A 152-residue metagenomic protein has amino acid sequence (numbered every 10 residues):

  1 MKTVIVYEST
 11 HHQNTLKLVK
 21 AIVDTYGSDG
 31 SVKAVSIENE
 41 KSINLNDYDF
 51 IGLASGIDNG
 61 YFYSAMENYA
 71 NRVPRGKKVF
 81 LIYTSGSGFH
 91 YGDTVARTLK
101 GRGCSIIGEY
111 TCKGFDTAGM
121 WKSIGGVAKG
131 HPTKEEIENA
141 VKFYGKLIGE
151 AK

Functional and structural regions predicted by a protein language model:
M1-K2, S42: Glycine/serine-rich loop-strand microenvironments at binding/catalytic pocket rims
K2-G27: N-terminal beta1-alpha1 ligand-phosphate binding loop
T3, T25-G30, F50-A54, N59-K152: FMN-binding flavodoxin-like domain, especially the glycine-rich phosphate-binding loop
E8-T10, I37, I82-G86: Cofactor-binding loop segments of dinucleotide-utilizing enzymes, especially the Rossmann-like FAD- and NAD(P)+-binding
D29-K41: A short beta-strand-loop structural module common to alpha/beta enzyme folds
L45-N46: A short, aliphatic-rich alpha-helical micro-motif
